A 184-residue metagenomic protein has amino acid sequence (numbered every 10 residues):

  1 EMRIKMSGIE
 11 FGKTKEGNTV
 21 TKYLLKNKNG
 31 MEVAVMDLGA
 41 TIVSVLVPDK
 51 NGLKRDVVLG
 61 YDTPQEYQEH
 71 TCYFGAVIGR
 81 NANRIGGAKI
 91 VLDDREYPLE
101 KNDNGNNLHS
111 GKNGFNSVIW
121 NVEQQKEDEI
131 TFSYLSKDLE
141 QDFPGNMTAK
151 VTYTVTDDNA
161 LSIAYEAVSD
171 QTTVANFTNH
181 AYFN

Functional and structural regions predicted by a protein language model:
M2-N184: Surface-exposed acidic/polar loop and edge beta-strand patches at domain peripheries
